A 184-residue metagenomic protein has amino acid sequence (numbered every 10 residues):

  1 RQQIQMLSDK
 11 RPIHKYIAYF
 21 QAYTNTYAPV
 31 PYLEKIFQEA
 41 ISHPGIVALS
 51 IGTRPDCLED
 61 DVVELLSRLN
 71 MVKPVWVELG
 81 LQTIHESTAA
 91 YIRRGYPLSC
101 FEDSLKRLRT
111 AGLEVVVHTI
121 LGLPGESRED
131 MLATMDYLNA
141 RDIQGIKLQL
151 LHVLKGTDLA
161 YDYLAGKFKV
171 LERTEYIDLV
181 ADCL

Functional and structural regions predicted by a protein language model:
R1-Q5: N-terminal juxtadomain amphipathic helix that follows a signal peptide/anchor or precedes a small N-terminal auxiliary
K10-Y96, D103-S104, T110: Conserved SAM/AdoMet-binding glycine-rich loop
Y19-A22, I120, L164: Short linear capping/connector segments at secondary-structure termini
P29, P97, S127, K169-E172: Residue-level preference for long, well-ordered alpha-helices that form the structural scaffold of enzyme catalytic
S67-L69, Y96, T134-D136, L164-G166: Short, hinge-like loop/turn segments at secondary-structure boundaries
L81-I84, H152-Y163: Active-site-proximal loop/short-helix segments that contain or immediately flank catalytic acid/base residue(s)
S87-L98, D162-V170: Glycine-rich tight-turn/loop motif centered on a GG-T
S99-D158, T174-L184: Conserved C-terminal portion of the radical SAM core fold that forms the substrate/S-adenosylmethionine-binding
